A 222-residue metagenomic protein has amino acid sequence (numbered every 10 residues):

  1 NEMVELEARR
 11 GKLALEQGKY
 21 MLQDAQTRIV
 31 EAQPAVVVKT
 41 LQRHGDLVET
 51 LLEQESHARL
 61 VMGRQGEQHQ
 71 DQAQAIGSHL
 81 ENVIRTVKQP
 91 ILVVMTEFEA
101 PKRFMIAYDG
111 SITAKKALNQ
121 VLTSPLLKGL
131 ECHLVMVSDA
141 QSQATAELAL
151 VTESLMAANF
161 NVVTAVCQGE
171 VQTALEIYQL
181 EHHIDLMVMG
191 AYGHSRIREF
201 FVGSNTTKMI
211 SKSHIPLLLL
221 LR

Functional and structural regions predicted by a protein language model:
N1: Short, flexible, mixed-charge acidic loops at enzyme active sites
R10-V61, A157-M187, A191-F200, T207 (+1 more regions): Structural beta-alpha unit
V36-V93: Hydrophobic alpha-helical segments and helix pairs
G63-N82, P101, G190-K212: Glycine-rich, Arg-bearing micro-motifs that act as flexible, cationic patches
G66-E67, T96-E97, V137-D139, Y192 (+1 more regions): Short, ordered loop/turn segments at secondary-structure junctions
A73-Q89, V94-F160: Short acidic/Ser/Thr-enriched loop-to-helix initiation segments
K88, S213-H214: A short alpha->beta transition loop at the rim of the catalytic pocket in nucleotide-sugar-dependent
H214-R222: Short, flexible loop segments at boundaries between secondary-structure elements
